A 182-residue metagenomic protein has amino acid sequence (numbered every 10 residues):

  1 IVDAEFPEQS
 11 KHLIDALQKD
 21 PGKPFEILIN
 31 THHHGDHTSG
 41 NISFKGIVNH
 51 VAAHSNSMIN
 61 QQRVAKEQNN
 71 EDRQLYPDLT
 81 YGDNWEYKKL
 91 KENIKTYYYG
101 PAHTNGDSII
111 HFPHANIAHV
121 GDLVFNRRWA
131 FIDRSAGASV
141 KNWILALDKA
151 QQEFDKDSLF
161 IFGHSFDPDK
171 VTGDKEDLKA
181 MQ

Functional and structural regions predicted by a protein language model:
I1-F6, S57, A130-A136, P168 (+1 more regions): Second-shell loop/turn segments in exported
I1-L17, I110-F112, N116-D122: Conserved beta-strand hairpin/beta-sheet module of binuclear metal-dependent hydrolase folds, prominently
V2-A4, E26-H34, A52-S55, A118-G121 (+1 more regions): Active-site neighborhood of phospho(di)ester-bond hydrolases with catalytic His/Asp-centered motifs
D3, H32, F44, V51 (+6 more regions): Divalent metal-coordination and catalytic microenvironments
E8-A52: Active-site metal-binding motif and surrounding structural segment of the metallo-beta-lactamase
E8-Q9, H33-S39, M58-Q61, T104-G106 (+2 more regions): Active-site environment of divalent metal-dependent phosphoester hydrolases
N56-G100, T104-N105, P113-H114, L147 (+1 more regions): Metallo-beta-lactamase
H111, K141-Q182: Divalent-metal (often Zn2+) His-rich catalytic cores of metallo-beta-lactamase-fold enzymes
